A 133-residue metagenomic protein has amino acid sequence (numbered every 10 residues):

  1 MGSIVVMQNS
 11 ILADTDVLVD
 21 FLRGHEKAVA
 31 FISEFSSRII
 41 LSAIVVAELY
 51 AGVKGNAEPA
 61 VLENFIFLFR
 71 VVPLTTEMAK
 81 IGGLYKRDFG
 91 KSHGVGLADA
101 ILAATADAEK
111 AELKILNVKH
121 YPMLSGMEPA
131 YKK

Functional and structural regions predicted by a protein language model:
M1-L41, A51-F67: Short, well-structured N-terminal submotif of metal-dependent ribonuclease cores
M1-N9, A103-K133: Acidic, PIN/NYN-like endoribonuclease modules and their adjacent C-terminal/linker elements
D14-T15, L49, G82, A106: Generic structural signal for small/hydrophobic residues in well-ordered secondary structure, especially within
V17-L18, V45, M78, I101-L102 (+1 more regions): Alpha-helix capping/helix-boundary segments
L18-V19, A47-Y50, P122, A130: Nucleotide phosphate-binding site architecture
F69-K91: Acidic catalytic patch
L97-A98: Acidic donor-binding loop at a coil-to-helix junction in glycosyltransferase catalytic cores that engages
